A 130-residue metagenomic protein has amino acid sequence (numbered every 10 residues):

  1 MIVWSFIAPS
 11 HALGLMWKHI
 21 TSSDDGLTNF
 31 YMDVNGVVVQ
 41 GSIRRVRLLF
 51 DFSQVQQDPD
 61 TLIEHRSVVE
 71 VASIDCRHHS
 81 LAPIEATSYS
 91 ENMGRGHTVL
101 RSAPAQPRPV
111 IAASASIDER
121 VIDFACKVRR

Functional and structural regions predicted by a protein language model:
M1-F6: Bacterial N-terminal signal peptides
S10-E70, D75-R130: N-terminal secretory-pathway/extracellular module detecting exported/lumenal segments and adjacent signal-anchor/first
